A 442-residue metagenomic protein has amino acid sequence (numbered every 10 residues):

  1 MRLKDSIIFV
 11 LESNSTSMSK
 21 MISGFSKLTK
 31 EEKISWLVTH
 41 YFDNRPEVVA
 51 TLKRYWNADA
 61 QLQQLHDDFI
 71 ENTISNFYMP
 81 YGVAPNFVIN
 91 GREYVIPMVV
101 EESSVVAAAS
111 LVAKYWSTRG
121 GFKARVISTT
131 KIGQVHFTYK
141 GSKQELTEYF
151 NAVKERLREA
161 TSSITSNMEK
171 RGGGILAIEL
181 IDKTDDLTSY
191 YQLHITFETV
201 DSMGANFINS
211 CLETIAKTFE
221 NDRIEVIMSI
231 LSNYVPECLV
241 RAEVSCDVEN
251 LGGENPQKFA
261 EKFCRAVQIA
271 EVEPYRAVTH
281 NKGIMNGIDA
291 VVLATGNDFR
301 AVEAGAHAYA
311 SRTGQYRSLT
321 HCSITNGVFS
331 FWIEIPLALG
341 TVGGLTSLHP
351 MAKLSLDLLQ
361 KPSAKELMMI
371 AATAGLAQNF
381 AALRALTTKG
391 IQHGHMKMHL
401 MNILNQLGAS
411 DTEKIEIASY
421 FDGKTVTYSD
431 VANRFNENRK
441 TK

Functional and structural regions predicted by a protein language model:
L3, I7-Y94, E102, F122 (+3 more regions): Acidic/polar, glycine-rich intrinsically disordered N-terminal extensions of enzymes
H66-E71, S75-T188, Q192-T196: Small-residue-rich
P80-V105, V200-I208, E271-N297, G375-A382 (+1 more regions): Conserved phosphate/anionic-ligand binding catalytic regions in large, soluble enzymes, centered on
V106-K114, K154, R158, N209-A216 (+9 more regions): Predominant activation on well-ordered alpha-helical scaffold segments within soluble catalytic domains
R119-N151, Q268, A310-A372, Q378: A structural-propensity feature for long, helix-poor, extended segments
G121-I127, I164-A177, N221-N233, R276-V278 (+6 more regions): Flexible, glycine/charged-enriched surface loops at secondary-structure junctions
D201-M203, I208-M351: Glycine-rich anion/phosphate-binding loop at the beta-strand->alpha-helix junction
P336-K442: Catalytic-core signal marking the mid-to-C-terminal active-site face
